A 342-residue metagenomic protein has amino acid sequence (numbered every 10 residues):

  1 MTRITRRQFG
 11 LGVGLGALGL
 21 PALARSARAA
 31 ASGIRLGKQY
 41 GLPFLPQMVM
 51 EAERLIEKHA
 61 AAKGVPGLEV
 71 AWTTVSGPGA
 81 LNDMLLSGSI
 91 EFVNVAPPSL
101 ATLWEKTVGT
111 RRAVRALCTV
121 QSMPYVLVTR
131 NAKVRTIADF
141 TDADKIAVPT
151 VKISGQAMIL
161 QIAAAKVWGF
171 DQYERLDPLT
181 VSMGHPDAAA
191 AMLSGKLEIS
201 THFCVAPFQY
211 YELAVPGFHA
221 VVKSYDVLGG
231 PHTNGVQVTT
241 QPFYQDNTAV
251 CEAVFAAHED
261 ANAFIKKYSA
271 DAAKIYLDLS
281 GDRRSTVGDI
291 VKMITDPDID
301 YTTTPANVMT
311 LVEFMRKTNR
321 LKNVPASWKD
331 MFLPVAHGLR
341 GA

Functional and structural regions predicted by a protein language model:
T2, Q8-R28: N-terminal export signals
V13, S89, K196: Conserved functional loop/turn residues at catalytic and ligand-binding sites
A30-Y173, D177-S182, F203-A206, G230-P231: Short, glycine-/small- and polar/acidic-enriched structural segments that line small-molecule recognition paths
P43, A52, G77, L81 (+12 more regions): Stable alpha-helical elements in mature extracytoplasmic
V65-V70, D171-P178, S280-K292, K322-W328: Short, surface-exposed acidic
P186-D278: Pocket-lining segment of extracytoplasmic ligand-binding domains
Q245-K322: Secondary-structure end/capping motifs
M315-A342: Conserved C-terminal helix/tail region of periplasmic/extracytoplasmic solute-binding proteins
